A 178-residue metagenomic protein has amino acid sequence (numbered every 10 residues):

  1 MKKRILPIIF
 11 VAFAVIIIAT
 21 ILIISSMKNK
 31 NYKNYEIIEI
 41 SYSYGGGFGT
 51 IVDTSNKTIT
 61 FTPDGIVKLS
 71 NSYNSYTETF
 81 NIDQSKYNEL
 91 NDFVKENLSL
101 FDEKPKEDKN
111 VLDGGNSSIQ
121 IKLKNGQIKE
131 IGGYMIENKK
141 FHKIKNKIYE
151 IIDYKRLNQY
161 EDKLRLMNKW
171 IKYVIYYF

Functional and structural regions predicted by a protein language model:
M1-I17, I21-S25: N-terminal Sec-pathway targeting helices
I24-G49, F80-N81, L100-F178: Short, well-ordered, aromatic-rich surface patches in folded extracellular/luminal domains
G47-F61: Short, solvent-exposed loop/hinge segments that bridge or flank secondary-structure elements
D53-S55, N74, D113: Residues that act as N-cap/strand-start positions at coil-to-secondary-structure junctions
N56, S75-T77, G126-I128: Short, mixed charged/polar active-site loops that provide acid/base catalysis or chelate metal/phosphate cofactors
P63-V67: Structural signal for glycine-centered tight turns and loop->strand junctions in beta-sheet-rich domains
K68-D102: A short-motif feature that recognizes glycine-rich, charge-decorated loops that bind or process nucleotide phosphates
